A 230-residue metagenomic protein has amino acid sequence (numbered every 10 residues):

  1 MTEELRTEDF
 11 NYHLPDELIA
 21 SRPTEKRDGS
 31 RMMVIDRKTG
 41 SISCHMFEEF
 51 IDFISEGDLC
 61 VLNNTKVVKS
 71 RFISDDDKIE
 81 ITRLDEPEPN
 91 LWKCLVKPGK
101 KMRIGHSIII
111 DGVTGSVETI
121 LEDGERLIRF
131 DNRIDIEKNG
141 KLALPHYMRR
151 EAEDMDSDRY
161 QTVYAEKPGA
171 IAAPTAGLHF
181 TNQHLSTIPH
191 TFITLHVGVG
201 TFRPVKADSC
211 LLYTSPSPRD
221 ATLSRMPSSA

Functional and structural regions predicted by a protein language model:
M1-S215: A cross-family signal for N-terminal binding/gating loops and helix N-caps that shape access to the active site
Y213-A230: Single conserved hydrophobic/aromatic residue that forms the stacking wall/gate of nucleotide- or nucleobase-binding
